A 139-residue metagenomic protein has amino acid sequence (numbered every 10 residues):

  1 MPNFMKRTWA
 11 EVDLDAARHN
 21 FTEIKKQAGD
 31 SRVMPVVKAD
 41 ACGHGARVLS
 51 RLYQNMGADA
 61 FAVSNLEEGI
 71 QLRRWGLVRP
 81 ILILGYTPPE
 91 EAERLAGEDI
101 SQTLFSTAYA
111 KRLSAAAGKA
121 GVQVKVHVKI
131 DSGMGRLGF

Functional and structural regions predicted by a protein language model:
P2-E11, A16-H19, G29-F139: Active-site-proximal beta-alpha core segment in soluble small-molecule metabolic enzymes
